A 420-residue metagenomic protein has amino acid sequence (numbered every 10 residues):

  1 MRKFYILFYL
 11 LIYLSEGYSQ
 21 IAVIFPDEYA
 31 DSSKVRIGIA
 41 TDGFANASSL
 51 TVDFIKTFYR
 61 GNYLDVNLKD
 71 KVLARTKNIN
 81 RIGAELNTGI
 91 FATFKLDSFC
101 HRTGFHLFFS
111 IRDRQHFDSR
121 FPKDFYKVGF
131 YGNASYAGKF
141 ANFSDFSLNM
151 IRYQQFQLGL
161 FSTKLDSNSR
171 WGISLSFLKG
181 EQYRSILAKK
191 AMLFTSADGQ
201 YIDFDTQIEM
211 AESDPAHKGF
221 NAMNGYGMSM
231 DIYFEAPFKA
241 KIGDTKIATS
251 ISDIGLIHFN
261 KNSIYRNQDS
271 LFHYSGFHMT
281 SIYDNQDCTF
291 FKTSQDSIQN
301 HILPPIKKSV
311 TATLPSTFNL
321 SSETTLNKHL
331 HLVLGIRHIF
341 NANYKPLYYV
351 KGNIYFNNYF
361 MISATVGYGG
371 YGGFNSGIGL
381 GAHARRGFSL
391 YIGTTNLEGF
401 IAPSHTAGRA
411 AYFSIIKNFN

Functional and structural regions predicted by a protein language model:
G17-Q115, S119: N-terminal, post-signal peptide beta-strand-biased segments of exported outer-membrane/organellar beta-barrel and other
S33, I82-I90, M150-F156, N224-M230 (+5 more regions): Residues that define the transmembrane beta-barrel architecture of outer-membrane proteins
T41-A47, I111-F117, F177-Y183, S229 (+7 more regions): Transmembrane beta-strands of outer-membrane beta-barrel pores
A47, K241, T311-T317, T325 (+4 more regions): Solvent-exposed loop/turn segments connecting transmembrane beta-strands in outer-membrane beta-barrel proteins
D70-G83, S119-F130, Y136-I151, R184-G225 (+3 more regions): Extracellular/periplasm-exposed beta-strand and loop segments of Gram-negative cell-envelope proteins, dominated by
A84-S98, F109, F156-K164, L175-F177 (+7 more regions): Residues on the lipid-exposed face of transmembrane beta-strands in outer-membrane beta-barrel proteins
F105-L107, D166-W171, A240-I247, H329-V333 (+3 more regions): Repeated loop/turn-to-beta-strand initiation elements of outer-membrane beta-barrel proteins
H116-R152, T163, Q207-A216, S363-N420: Outer-membrane beta-barrel translocator/channel fold
